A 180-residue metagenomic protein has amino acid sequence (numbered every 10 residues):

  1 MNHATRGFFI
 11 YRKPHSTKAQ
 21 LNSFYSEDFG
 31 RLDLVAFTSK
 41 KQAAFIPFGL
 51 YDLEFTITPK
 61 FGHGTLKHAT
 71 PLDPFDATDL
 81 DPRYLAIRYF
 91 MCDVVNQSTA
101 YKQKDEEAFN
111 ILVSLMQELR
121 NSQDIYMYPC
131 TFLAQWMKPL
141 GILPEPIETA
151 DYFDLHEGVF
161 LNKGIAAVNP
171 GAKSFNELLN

Functional and structural regions predicted by a protein language model:
M1-N180: Non-catalytic alpha-helical scaffolds and adjoining flexible linkers that form interface surfaces for assembly
